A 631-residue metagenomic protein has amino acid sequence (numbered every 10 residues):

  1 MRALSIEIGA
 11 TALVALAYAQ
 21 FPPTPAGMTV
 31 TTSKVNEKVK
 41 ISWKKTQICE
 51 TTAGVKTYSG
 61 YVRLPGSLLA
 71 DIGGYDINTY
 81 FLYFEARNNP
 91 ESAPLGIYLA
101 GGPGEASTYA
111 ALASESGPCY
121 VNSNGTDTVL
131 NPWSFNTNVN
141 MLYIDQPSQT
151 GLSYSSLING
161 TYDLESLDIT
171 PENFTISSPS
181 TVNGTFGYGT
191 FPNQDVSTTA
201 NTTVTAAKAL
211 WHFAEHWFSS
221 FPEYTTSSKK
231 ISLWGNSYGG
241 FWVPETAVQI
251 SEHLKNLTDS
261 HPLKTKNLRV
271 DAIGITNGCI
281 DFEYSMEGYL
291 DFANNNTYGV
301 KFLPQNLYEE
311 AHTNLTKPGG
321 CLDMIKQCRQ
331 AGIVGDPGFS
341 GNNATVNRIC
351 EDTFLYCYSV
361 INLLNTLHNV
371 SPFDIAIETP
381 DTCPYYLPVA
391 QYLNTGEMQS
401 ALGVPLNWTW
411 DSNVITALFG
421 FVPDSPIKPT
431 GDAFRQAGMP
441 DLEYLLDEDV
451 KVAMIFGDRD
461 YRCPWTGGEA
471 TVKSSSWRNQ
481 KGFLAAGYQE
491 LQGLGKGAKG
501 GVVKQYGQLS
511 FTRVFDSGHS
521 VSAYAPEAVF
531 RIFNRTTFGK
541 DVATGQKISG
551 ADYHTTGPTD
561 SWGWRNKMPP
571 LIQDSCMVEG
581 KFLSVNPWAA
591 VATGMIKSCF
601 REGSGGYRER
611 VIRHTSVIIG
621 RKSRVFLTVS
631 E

Functional and structural regions predicted by a protein language model:
M1-F21, E631: Fungal secretory targeting signals
V14-L95, A106, V121-N122, S148-G151 (+3 more regions): Catalytic-loop region of hydrolases
G73-G187, Q194, A470: N-terminal cap/lid subdomain of alpha/beta-hydrolase-fold enzymes
I77, S92-L95, T137-N140, S227-K230 (+3 more regions): Loop/turn elements at helix/coil->beta-strand transitions in domains of secreted/extracellular proteins
G104-A106, G235-A247: Glycine-rich nucleophile elbow surrounding the catalytic serine of serine-hydrolase chemistry
Q149, S155-H212, H216-S219, F241-W242 (+2 more regions): Substrate-gating cap/lid region and adjacent catalytic-acid/histidine neighborhood within extracellular/lumenal
Y224-S237: Alpha/beta-hydrolase fold nucleophile elbow
P372-R624: C-terminal subdomain of alpha/beta-hydrolase-fold enzymes, centered on the catalytic histidine and its supporting
